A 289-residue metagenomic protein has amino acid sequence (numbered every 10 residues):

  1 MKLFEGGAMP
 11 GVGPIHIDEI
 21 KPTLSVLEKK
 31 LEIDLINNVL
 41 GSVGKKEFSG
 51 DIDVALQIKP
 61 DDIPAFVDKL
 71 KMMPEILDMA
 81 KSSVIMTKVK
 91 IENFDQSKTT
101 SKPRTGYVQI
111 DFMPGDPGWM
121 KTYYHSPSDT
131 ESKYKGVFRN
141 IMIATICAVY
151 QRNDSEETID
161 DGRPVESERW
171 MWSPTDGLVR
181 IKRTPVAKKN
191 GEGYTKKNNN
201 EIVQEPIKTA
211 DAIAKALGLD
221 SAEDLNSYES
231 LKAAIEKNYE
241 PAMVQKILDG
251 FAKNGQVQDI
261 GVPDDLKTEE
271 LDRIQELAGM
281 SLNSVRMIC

Functional and structural regions predicted by a protein language model:
M1, E5, Q258-C289: Intrinsically disordered, compositionally biased, charge-dense segments
M1-V39: Helical scaffold of the NTase/Pol beta-like nucleotidyltransferase catalytic core
I15-L24, P64-L70, K133-I143: Well-ordered, non-membrane alpha-helical segments in soluble/globular domains
K21, E28, V67, D211-A214 (+7 more regions): Residue-level detector of alpha-helical secondary structure
L24-P64: Active-site nucleotide-donor binding segment shared across nucleotidyl transfer reactions
L31-L40, F66-M86, N153-D161, V165-S167: Short secondary-structure junctions
K71-M120: Conserved catalytic core of two-metal-ion nucleotidyltransferases
T100-D265: Catalytic cores of NTP-dependent nucleotidyl/adenyl transfer enzymes across multiple folds
